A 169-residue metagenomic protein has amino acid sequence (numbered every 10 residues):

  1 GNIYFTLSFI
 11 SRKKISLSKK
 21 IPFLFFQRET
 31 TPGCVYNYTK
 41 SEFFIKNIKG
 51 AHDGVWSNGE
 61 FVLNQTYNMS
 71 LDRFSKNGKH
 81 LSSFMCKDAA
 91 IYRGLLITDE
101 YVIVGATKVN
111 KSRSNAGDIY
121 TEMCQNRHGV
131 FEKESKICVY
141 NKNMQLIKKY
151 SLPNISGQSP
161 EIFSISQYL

Functional and structural regions predicted by a protein language model:
G1-L169: Sequence-structural signature of mature extracellular/luminal beta-sheet repeat domains, prominently beta-propellers
